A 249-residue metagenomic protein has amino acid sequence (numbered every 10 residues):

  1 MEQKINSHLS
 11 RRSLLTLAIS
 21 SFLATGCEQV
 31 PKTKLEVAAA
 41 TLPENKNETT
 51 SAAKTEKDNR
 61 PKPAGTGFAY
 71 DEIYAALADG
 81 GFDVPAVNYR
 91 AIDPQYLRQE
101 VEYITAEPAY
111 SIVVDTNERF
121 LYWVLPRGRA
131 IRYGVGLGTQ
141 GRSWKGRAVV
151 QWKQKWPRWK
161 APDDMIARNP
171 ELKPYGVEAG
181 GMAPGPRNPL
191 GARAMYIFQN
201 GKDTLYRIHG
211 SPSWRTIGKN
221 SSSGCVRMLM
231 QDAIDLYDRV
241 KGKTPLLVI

Functional and structural regions predicted by a protein language model:
E2-I249: N-terminal pre-domains immediately preceding structured catalytic cores
